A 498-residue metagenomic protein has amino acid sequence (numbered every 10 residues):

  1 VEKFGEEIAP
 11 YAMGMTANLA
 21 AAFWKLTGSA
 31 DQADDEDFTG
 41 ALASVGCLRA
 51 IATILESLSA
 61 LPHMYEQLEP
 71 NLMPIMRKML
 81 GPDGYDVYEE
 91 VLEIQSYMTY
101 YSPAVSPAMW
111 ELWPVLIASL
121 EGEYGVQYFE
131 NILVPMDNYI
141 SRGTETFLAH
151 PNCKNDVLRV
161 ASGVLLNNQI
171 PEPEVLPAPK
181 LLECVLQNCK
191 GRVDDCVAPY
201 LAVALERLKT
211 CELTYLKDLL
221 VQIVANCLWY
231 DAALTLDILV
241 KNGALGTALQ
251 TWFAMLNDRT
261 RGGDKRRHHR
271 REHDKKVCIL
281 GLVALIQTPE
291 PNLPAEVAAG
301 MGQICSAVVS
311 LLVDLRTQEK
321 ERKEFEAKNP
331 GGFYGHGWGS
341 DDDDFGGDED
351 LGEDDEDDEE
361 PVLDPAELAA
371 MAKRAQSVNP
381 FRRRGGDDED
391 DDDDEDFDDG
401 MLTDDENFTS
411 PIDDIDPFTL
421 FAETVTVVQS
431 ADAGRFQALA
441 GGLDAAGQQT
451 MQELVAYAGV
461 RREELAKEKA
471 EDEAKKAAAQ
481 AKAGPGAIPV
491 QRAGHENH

Functional and structural regions predicted by a protein language model:
V1-H498: Alpha-solenoid helical-repeat scaffold
